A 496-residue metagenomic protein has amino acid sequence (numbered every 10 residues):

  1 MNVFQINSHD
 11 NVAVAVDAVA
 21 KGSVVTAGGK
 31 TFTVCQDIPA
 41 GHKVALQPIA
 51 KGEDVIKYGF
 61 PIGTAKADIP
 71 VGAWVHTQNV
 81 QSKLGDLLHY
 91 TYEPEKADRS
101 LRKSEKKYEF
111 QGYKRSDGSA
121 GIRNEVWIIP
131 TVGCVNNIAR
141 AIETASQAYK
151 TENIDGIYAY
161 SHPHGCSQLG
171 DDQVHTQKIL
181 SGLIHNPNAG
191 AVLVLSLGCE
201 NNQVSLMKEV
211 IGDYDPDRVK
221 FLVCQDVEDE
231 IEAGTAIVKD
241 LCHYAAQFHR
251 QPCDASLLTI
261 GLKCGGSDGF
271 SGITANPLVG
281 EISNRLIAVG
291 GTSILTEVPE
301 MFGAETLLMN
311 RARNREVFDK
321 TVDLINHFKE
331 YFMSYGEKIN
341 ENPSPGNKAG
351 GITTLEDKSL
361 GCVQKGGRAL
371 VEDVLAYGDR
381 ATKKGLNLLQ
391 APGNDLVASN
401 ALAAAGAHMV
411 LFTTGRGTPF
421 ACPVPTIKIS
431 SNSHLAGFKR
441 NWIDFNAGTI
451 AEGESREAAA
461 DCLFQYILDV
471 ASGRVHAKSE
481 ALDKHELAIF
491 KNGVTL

Functional and structural regions predicted by a protein language model:
M1-M409, R416-L496: Metallocofactor- and cofactor-centric catalytic cores in central/energy metabolism, strongly enriched
